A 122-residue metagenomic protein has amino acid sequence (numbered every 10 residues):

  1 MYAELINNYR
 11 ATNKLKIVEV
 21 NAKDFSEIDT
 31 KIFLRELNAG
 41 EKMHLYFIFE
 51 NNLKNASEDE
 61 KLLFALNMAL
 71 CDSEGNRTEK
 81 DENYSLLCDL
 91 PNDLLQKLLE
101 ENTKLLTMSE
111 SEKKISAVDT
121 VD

Functional and structural regions predicted by a protein language model:
M1-K14, V121: Low-complexity intrinsically disordered segments
M1-Y2, V20-F25, L53-D59: Short, mixed-charge, low-aromatic patches
Y2-E4, A22, K80, P91: Alpha-helix initiation/capping motif
N13-D29: Short acidic-hydrophobic surface loop/beta-edge motif
I28-D122: Short, surface-exposed, charged amphipathic helix/loop patches that serve as local interaction elements
